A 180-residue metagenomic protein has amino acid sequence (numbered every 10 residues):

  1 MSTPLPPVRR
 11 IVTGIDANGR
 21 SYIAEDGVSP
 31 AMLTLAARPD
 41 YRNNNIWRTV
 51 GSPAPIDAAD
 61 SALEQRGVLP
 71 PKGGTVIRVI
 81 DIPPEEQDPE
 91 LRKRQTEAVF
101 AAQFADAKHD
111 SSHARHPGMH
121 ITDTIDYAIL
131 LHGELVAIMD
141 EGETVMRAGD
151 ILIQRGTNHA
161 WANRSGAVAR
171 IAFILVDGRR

Functional and structural regions predicted by a protein language model:
M1-A62: N-terminal leader/capping segments at the start of a protein or of a new domain
S2-T3, V68-L69, P117-H120: Short Gly/Pro-enriched turn/cap motifs at secondary-structure boundaries
I11, I15-D16, R20-I23, M32 (+2 more regions): Double-stranded beta-helix
A17-N18, E25-S29, P53-I56, S61 (+3 more regions): Glyoxalase I/VOC metalloenzyme domain signal
V28-P30, R78-T122, R155-N158, R179: Conserved short histidine dyad/triad with adjacent acidic residue
G74-T75, P83, A114, E143-A148 (+1 more regions): Ligand-binding loop in jelly-roll beta-barrel domains
A114-A148: A short beta-strand-loop-beta hairpin characteristic of the jelly-roll/cupin
